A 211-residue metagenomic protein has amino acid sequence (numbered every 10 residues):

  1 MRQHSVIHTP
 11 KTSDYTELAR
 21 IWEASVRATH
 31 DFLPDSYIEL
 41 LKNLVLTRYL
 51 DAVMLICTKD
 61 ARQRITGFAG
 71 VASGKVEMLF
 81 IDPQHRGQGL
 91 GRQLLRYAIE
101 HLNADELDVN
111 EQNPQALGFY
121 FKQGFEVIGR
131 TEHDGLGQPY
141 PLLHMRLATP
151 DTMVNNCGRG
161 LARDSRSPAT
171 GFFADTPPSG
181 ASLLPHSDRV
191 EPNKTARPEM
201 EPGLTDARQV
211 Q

Functional and structural regions predicted by a protein language model:
S5-R20: A short beta-loop-alpha structural element at the N-terminal edge of CoA-dependent acyl/N-acetyltransferase catalytic
R20-L46: Conserved GNAT-fold acetyl-CoA-binding loop/helix
L46-C57, K75: A short helix-loop-beta-strand connector motif used in the catalytic cores of GNAT acetyltransferases and, in some
M54-G67: Conserved beta-hairpin
V76-R86, N110: A short, internal acetyl-CoA/4′-phosphopantetheine-binding micro-motif in the GNAT/acyltransferase core
G87-E100, G118-K122: Conserved acetyl-CoA-binding loop-helix of GNAT-fold acetyltransferases
E100-Q112: Conserved GNAT acetyl-CoA-binding A-motif
F121-R130: Conserved acetyl-CoA-binding loop of GNAT-fold acetyltransferases
